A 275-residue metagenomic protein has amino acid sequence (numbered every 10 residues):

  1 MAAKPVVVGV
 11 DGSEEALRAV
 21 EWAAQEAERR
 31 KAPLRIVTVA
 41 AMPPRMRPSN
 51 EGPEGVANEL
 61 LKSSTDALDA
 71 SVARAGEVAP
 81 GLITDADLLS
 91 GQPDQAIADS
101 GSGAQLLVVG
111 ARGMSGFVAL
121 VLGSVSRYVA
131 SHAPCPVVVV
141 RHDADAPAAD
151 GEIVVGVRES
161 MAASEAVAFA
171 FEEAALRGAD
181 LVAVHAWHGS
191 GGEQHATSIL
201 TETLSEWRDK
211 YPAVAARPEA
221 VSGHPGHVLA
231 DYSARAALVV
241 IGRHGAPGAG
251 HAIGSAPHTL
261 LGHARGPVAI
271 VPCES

Functional and structural regions predicted by a protein language model:
M1-A2, E15, G55-N58, A73-L107 (+3 more regions): Structural beta-alpha unit
M1-E54, G151-H195, T201-E219, L238 (+1 more regions): Small/aliphatic-rich secondary-structure junction motif
K31-P33, L82, C135, A179-D180 (+1 more regions): Short glycine/serine/threonine/alanine-rich loop segments
P44-M46, A96, P147, G191 (+2 more regions): Generic structural signal for helix capping and beta-alpha/helix-loop junctions
E54-D66: A short acidic, glycine-rich active-site loop that binds or catalyzes chemistry on phosphate/adenosine moieties
S64, L68, V72, T197-L200 (+1 more regions): N-terminal membrane-insertion helices
D99-A144: Hydrophobic alpha-helical segments and helix pairs
V109-Y128, D150, P218, L238-H263: Glycine-rich, Arg-bearing micro-motifs that act as flexible, cationic patches
